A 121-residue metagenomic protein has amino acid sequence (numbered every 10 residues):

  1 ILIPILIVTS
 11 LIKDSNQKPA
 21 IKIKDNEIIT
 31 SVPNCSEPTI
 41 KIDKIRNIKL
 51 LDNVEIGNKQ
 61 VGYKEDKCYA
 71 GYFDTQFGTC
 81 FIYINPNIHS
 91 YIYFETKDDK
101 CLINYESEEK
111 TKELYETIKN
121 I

Functional and structural regions predicted by a protein language model:
I1, P33-N34, S107: Short, structured coil/loop segments at alpha-helix boundaries
I1-K18: Alpha-helical transmembrane spans
D14-I28: Alpha-helical transmembrane signal-anchor/signal-peptide segments
K18, C35, C101: Short, flexible active-site loop motifs that bind/organize anionic cofactors or intermediates
K22, I29-S31, T39-K41, L102-N104: Generic structural detector for well-ordered beta-strands
S31-K97: Non-transmembrane, membrane-adjacent beta-strand/coil modules in membrane-associated proteins and peripheral
I92-I121: Non-cytosolic head/periplasmic domains of membrane-anchored proteins
